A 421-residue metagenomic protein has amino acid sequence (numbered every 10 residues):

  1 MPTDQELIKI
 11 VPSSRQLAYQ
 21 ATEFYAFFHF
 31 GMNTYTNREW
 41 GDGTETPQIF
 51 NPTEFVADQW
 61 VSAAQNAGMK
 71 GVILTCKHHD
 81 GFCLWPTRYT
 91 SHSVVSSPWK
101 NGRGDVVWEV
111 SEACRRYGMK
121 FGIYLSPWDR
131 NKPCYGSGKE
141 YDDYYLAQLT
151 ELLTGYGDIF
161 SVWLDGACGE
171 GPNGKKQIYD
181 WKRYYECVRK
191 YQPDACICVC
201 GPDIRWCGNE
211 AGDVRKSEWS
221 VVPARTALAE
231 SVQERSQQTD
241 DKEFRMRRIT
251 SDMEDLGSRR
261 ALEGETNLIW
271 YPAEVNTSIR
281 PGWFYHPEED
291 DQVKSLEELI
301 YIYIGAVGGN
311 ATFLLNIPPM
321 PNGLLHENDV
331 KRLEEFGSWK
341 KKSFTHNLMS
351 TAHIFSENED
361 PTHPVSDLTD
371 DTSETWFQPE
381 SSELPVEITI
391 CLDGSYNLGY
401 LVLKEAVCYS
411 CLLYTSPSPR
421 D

Functional and structural regions predicted by a protein language model:
M1-S382, I390, V402-E405, Y409-C411: Mature catalytic domains of secreted/periplasmic carbohydrate-active enzymes
D165, L398, S416: Extracellular, beta-strand-rich glycan-interacting domains
P385, G394-Y400: Extended extracellular/luminal ectodomain segments enriched in beta-structured repeat modules
Y414-D421: Conserved small/polar residues in nucleotide/adenosyl-binding loops
